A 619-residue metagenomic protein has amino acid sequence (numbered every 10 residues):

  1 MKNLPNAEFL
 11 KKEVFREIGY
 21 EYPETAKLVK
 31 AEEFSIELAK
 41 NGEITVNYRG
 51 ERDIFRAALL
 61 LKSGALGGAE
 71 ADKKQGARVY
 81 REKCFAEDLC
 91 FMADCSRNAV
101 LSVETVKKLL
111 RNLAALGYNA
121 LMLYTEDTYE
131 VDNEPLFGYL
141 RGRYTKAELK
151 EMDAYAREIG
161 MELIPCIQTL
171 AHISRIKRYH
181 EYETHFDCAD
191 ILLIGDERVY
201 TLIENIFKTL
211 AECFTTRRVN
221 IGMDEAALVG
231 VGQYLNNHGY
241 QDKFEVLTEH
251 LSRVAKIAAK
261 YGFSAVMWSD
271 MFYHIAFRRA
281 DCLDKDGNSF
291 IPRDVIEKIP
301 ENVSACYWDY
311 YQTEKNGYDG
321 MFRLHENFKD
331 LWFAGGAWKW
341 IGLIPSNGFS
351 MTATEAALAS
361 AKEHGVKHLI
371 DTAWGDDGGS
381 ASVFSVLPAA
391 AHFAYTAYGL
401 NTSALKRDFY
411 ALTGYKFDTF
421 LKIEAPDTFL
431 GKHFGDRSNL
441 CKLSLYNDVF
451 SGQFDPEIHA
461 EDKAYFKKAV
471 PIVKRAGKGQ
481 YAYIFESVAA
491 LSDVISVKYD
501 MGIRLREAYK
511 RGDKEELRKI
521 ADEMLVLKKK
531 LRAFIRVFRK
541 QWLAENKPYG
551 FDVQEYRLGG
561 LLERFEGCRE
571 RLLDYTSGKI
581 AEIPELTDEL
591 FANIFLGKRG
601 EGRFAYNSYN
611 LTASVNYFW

Functional and structural regions predicted by a protein language model:
K2-P5, F9-L10, N41-K260, V266 (+6 more regions): Feature activates predominantly on carbohydrate-active enzymes
K2-T25, L66, E151-A154, G160 (+4 more regions): Substrate-binding groove of N-acetylhexosamine-processing glycoside hydrolases
L10-Y48: Short, well-ordered secondary-structure micro-motifs within conserved domains or adaptor modules
A31-I36, V46-R56, I495-D500: Short, surface-exposed beta-strand/loop "edge" segments at domain boundaries and coil↔beta transitions
E32, R52, R97-A99, A227 (+3 more regions): Residues that cap or initiate secondary-structure elements
